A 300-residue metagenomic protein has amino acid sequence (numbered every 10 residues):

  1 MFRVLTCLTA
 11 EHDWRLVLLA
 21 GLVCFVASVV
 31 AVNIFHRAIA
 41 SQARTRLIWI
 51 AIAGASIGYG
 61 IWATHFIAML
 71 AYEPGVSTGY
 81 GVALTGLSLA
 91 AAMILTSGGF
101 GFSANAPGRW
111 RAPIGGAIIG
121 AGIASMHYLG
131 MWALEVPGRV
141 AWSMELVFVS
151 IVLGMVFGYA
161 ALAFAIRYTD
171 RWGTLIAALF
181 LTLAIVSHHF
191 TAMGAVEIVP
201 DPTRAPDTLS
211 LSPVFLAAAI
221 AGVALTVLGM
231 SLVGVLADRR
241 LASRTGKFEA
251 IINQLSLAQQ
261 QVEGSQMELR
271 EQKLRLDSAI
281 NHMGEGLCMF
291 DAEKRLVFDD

Functional and structural regions predicted by a protein language model:
M1-T6: Short, Lys/Arg-rich, polar N-terminal cytosolic tail immediately upstream of the first transmembrane signal-anchor
L8-S28, R44-A133, M144-V156: Individual alpha-helical transmembrane segments in multi-pass integral membrane proteins
F35-A43, V76, S103-R111, A165-T169 (+2 more regions): Membrane-interfacial segments
Y72-G75, M131-A141, A192-T203: Interfacial helix-loop-helix junctions of multi-pass membrane proteins
E145, S150-L153, F157-F248: Interfacial "cap-and-anchor" motif at the non-cytosolic start of specific transmembrane alpha-helices
S243-S278: Short, charged amphipathic alpha-helical "coupling" segments at sensory-output junctions in signaling proteins
G284, M289-L296: Short acidic/glycine-rich beta-turn/loop cap or linker motifs at sensory/regulatory domain boundaries that couple input
